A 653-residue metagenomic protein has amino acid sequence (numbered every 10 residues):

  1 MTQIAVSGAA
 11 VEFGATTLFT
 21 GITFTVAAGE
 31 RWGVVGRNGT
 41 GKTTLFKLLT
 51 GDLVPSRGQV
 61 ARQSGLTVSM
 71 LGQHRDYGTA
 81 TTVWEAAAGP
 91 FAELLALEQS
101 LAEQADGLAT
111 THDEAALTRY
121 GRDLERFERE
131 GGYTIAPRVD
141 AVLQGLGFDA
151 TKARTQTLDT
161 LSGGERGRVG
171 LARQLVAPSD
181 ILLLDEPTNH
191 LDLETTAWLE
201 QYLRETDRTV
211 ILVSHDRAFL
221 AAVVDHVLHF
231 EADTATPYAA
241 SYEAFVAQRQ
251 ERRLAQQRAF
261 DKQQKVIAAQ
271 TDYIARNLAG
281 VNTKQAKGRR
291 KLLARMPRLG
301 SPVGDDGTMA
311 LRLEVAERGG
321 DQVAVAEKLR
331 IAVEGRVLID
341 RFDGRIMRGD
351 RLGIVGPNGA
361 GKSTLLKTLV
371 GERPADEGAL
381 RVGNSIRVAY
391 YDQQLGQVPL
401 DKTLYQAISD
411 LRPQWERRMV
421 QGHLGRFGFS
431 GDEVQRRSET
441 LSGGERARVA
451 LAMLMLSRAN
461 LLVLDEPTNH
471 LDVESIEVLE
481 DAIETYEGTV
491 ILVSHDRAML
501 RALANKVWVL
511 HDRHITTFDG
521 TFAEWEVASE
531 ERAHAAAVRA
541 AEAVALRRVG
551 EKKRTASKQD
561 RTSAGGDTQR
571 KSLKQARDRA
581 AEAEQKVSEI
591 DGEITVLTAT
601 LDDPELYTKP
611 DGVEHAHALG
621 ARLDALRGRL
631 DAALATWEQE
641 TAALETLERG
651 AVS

Functional and structural regions predicted by a protein language model:
M1-R258, D305-S653: ABC ATP-binding cassette signature C-motif
Q248-Y273, N277, A286-P302: Intracellular alpha-helical coupling/juxtamembrane segments of multi-pass membrane proteins
G280: Cys/His-rich Zn2+-binding cysteine-cluster or related metal-binding knuckle/ribbon modules and their
